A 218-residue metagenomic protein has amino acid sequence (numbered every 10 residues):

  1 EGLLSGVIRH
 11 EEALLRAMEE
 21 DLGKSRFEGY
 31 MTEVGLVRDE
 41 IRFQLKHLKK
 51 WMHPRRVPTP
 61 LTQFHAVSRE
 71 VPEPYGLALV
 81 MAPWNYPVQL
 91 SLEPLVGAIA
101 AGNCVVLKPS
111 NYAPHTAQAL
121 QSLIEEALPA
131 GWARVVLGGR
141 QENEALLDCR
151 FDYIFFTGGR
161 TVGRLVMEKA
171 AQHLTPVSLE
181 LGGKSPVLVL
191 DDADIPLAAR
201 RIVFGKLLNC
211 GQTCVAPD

Functional and structural regions predicted by a protein language model:
E1-R69: N-terminal Rossmann-like NAD(P)+-binding subdomain of aldehyde/semialdehyde dehydrogenases
I41, G102, A133, I154 (+1 more regions): Residue-level signal for inorganic ion chemistry
T59-G131, L174: Conserved small-residue-rich beta-alpha loop and adjacent elements that most often cradle the phosphate/pyrophosphate
V67-R69, V135-D152: A structured beta-alpha segment of the ubiquitous adenosine-cofactor-binding alpha/beta core
V96, Y153-T157: Periplasmic-binding protein-like
N103, K108-S110, L137, T157-G158 (+1 more regions): Short beta->alpha connector loops at strand-helix junctions that form conserved, small/polar/Pro-enriched
L128, T161-D218: ALDH superfamily catalytic-core signature
